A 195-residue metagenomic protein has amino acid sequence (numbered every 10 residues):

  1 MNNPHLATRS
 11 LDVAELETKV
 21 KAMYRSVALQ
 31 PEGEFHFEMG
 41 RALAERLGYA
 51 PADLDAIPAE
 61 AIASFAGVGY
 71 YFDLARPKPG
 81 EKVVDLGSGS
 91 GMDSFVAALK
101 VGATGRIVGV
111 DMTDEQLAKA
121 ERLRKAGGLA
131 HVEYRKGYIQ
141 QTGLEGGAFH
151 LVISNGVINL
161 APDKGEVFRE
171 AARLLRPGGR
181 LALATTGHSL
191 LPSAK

Functional and structural regions predicted by a protein language model:
M1-L47: N-terminal auxiliary segments of SAM/dcSAM-dependent transferases
F37-K82, D93-K100: Conserved alpha-helix/loop element of class I SAM-dependent methyltransferases that forms part of the SAM/SAH-binding
P79, Q140-V152: A short acidic, Gly/Pro-enriched loop at the edge of an enzyme's catalytic core that lines a small-molecule cofactor
T113-E115: Conserved SAM/SAH-binding beta-strand->alpha-helix loop
G127-Q141: Conserved SAM-binding strand-loop segment of SAM-dependent methyltransferases
H150-D163: A short SAM/SAH-binding and catalytic strip from SAM-dependent methyltransferases
G165-R180: A short glycine-rich, Lys/Arg-flanked "PGG" loop and its adjoining helix->strand segment in the class I
R180-K195: Conserved class I S-adenosyl-L-methionine
